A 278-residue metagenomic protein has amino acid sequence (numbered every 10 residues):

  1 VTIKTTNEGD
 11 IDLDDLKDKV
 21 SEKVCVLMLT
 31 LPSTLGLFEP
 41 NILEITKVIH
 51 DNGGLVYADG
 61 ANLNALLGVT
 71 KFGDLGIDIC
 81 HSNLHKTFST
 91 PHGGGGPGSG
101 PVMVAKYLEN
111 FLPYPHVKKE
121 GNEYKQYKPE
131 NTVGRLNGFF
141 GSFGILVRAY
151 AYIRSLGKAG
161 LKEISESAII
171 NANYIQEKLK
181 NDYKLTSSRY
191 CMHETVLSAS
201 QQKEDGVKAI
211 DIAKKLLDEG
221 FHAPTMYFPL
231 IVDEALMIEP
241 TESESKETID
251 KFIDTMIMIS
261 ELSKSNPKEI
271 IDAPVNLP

Functional and structural regions predicted by a protein language model:
V1-G121, G206-V207, E234: Conserved PLP-enzyme active-site core in the AAT-like
D15, N62-G68, H116-Q126, S167-N173 (+3 more regions): A glycine-rich phosphate-binding loop feature that marks nucleotide/adenosyl-phosphate handling sites
D18, P40-D51, I170, Y174 (+3 more regions): Alpha-helical scaffolding segments of alpha/beta enzyme cores, especially the outer helices of TIM-barrel or partial
T30-L35, G60-N64, I164-S167, E194-Q202 (+1 more regions): Conserved short loop/turn motifs at secondary-structure junctions
I79-K203: Active-site C-terminal subdomain of aminotransferase-like
L179-D182, L217-T225: Short amphipathic beta-strand starts and helix->beta connectors
K184-E219, L230, E234-D250: Conserved PLP-binding catalytic core of the aspartate aminotransferase-like
L230, E234-P278: PLP-dependent enzyme catalytic core of the Aspartate aminotransferase-like
